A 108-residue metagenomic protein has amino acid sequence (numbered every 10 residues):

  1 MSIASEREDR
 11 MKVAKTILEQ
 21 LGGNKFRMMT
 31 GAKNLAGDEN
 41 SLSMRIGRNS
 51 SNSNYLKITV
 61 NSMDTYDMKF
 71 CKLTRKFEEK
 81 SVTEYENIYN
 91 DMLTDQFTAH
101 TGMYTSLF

Functional and structural regions predicted by a protein language model:
S2-D9, T74-F108: Mixed-charge, Lys/Arg-enriched low-complexity segments
S2-S50: Negatively charged, low-complexity tracts enriched in Asp/Glu with abundant Ser/Thr
M44, M68-F70, L93: Generic structural hydrophobic/aromatic packing signal, biased to beta-strands
S51-Y55: Short, surface-exposed coil-to-beta transition loops
L56-I58, R75: Hydrophobic transmembrane signal anchors and adjacent membrane-proximal interface regions, especially in viral
T59-M63: Short beta-strand micro-motifs enriched in acidic
D64-R75: Short, surface-exposed beta-strand/strand-loop-strand elements in extracellular ectodomains
